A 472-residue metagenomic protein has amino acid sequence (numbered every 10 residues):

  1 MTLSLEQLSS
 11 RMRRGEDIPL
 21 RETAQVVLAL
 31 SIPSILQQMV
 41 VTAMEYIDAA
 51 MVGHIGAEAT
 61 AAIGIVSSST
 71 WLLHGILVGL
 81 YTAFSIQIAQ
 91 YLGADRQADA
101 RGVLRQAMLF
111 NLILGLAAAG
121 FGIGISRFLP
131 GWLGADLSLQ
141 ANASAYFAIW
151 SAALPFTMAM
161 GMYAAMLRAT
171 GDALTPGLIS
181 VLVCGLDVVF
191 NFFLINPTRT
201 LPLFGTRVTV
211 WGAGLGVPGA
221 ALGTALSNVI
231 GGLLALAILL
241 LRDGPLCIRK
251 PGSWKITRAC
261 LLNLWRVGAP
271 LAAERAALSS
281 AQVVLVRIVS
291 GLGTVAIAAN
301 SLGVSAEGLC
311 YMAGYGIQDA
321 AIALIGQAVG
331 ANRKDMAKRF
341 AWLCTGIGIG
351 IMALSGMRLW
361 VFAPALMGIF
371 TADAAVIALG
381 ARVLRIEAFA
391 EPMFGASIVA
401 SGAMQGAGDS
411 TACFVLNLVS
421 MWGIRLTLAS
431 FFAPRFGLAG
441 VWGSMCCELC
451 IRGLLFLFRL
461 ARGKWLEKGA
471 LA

Functional and structural regions predicted by a protein language model:
M1-S34, I88-P155, L186, P202-A269 (+2 more regions): Short alpha-helical transmembrane segments in multi-pass integral membrane proteins
I18-A50, H54-I55, S68-Q87, L112-A119 (+5 more regions): N-terminal transmembrane alpha-helices
A29-D48, I149, M160, S227-G231 (+4 more regions): Transmembrane helical elements of multi-pass membrane transporters/channels
L36, V40, M44, L73-L77 (+15 more regions): Residue-level hotspots within pore-lining transmembrane alpha-helices of multi-pass secondary transporters
M39-A61, P130-L137, F193-P197, R207-L215 (+5 more regions): Helix-terminus/linker motif at the lipid-water interface of multi-pass membrane proteins
Y46-A50, F128, M162-M166, V188-F193 (+8 more regions): Alpha-helical transmembrane segments of multipass membrane proteins
T60-G120, T157-P176, V286, A299-M357 (+2 more regions): Small-residue-rich hydrophobic transmembrane alpha-helices
A400-G437, V441-G443: C-terminal structured "cap/appendage" subdomains that terminate the fold
